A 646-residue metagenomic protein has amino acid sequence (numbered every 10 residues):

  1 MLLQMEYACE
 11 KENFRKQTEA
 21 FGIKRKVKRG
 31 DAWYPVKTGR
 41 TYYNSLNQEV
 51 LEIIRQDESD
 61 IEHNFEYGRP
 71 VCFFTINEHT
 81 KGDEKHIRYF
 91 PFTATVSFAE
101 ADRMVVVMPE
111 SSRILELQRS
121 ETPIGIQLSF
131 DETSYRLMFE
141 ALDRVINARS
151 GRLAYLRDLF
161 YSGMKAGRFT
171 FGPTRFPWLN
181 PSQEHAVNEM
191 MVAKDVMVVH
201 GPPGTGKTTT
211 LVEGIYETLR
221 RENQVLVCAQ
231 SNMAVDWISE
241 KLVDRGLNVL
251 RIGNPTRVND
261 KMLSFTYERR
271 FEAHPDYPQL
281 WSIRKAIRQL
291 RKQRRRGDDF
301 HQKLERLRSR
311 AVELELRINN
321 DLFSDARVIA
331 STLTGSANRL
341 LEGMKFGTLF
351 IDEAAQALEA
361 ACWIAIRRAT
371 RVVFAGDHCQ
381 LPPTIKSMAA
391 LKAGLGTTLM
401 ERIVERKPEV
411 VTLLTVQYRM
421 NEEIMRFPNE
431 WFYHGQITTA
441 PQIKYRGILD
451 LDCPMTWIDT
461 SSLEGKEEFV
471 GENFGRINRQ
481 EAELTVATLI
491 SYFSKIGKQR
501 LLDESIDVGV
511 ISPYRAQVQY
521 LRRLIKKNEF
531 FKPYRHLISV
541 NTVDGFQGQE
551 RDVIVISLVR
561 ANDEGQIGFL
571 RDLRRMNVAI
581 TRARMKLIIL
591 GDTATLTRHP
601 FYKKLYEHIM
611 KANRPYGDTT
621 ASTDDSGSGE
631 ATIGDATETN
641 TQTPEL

Functional and structural regions predicted by a protein language model:
M1-Y67, S134: A helicase ATPase "motif cassette" and its flanking acidic/Ser/Thr-rich regulatory loops
D57, R69, T75-N77, F98-E100 (+8 more regions): Residues that form ligand- and interface-recognition hot spots within folded domains
I61, T95, N319, N541-T542: Short, conserved secondary-structure segments in the cores of folded domains
E62-N188, D244, K261-K285: Pre-ATPase regulatory/linker segments immediately N-terminal to the P-loop/RecA-like helicase/translocase core
N77, E84, E110, Y161-E272 (+3 more regions): ASCE P-loop NTPase helicase motor core
R221-N223, S231, N320, T334-L646: Conserved helicase motor core of SF1/SF2 NTP-dependent helicases
E268-V312, I366, I580: ATP-hydrolysis module of ASCE/P-loop NTPase motor domains, specifically the Walker B Asp-Glu catalytic pair
